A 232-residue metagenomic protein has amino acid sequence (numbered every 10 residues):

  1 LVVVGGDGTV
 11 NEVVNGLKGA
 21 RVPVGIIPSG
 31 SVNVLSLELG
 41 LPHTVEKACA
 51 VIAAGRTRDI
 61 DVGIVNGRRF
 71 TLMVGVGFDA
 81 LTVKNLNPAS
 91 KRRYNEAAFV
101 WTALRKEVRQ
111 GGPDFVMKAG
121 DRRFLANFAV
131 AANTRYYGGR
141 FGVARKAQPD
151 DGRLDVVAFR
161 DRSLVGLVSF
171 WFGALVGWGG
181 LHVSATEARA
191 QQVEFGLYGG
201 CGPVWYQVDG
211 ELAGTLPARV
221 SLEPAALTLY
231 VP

Functional and structural regions predicted by a protein language model:
L1-R21: N-terminal small/polar loop signature for handling phosphorylated ligands or for N-terminal nucleophile
E12-N15, L35-L37, R140-F141, V168: Short glycine-/acidic-enriched loop or helix-start segments at secondary-structure transitions that form or flank
K18-P23, I27-A131: Catalytic core of DAGKc-family lipid kinases
G75, D79, V130-A144, L212: Glycine-rich phosphate/pyrophosphate-binding beta-alpha loops
D79-T82, L125, Y137-R140, L164-V168: Short acidic/glycine-rich loop or secondary-structure boundary segments that cap or lie
S90-A98, R145-G166: Gly/Ser/Thr-rich active-site loops/lids in small-molecule metabolic enzymes that frequently grip phosphoryl groups
G111-P113, L125-N127, D150-D155, R189-Q191: A generic structural signal for short beta-strands and their flanking turns/coil linkers
D121, Q148, A158-P232: ATP/nucleoside-binding phosphotransfer catalytic cores, i.e., glycine-rich phosphate-binding loops
